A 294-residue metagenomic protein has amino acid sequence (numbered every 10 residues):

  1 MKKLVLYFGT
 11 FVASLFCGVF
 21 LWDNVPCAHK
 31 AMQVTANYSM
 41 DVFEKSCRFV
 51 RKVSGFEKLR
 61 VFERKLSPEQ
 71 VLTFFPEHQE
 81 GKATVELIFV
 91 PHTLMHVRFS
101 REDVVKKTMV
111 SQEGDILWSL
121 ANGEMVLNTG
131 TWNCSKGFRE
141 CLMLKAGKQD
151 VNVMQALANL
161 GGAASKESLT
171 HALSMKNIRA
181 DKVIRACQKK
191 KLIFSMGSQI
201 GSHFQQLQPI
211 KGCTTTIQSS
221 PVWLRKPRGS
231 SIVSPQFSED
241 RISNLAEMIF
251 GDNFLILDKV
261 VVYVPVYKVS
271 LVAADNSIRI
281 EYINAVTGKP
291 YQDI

Functional and structural regions predicted by a protein language model:
M1-L4: Positively charged n-region of N-terminal signal peptides that target proteins for export
L6-F20: Hydrophobic membrane-insertion alpha-helices, especially the h-region of bacterial N-terminal signal peptides
V12, L21, V126, S165 (+2 more regions): Polar low-complexity intrinsically disordered regions enriched in Ser/Thr and small residues
C17-A31: Membrane-interface motif at the C-terminal end of an N-terminal transmembrane signal
A31-V272, I278: Charged, low-complexity helical/coil segments in non-catalytic cytosolic or luminal regions
N276-I294: Acidic, serine/threonine-rich low-complexity disordered tracts
